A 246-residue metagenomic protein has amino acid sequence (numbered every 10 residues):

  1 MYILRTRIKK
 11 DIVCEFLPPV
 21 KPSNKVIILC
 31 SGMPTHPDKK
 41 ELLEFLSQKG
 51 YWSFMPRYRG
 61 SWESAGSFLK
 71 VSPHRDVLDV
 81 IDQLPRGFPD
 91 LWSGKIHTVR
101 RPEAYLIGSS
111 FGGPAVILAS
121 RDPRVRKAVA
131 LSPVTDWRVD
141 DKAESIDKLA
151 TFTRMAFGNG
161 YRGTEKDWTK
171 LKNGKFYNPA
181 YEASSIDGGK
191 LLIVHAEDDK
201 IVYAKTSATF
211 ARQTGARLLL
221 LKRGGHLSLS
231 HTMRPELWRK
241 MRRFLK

Functional and structural regions predicted by a protein language model:
M1-P22: N-terminal cap/lid segment of alpha/beta-hydrolase-fold proteins
G32-F45, S67, K205: The serine-hydrolase catalytic nucleophile loop
L46-A65: Conserved alpha/beta-hydrolase
F68-T98: Alpha/beta-hydrolase active-site loop
L118-K166: Hydrolase active-site cap/lid region
I186-D187, L192-H195, D199: Short beta-strand/loop motif that positions the catalytic acidic residue of the alpha/beta-hydrolase fold
K200-T206, L229: Conserved alpha/beta-hydrolase "acid-adjacent" motif
G224-P235: Catalytic histidine-centered segment of alpha/beta-hydrolase-like enzymes
